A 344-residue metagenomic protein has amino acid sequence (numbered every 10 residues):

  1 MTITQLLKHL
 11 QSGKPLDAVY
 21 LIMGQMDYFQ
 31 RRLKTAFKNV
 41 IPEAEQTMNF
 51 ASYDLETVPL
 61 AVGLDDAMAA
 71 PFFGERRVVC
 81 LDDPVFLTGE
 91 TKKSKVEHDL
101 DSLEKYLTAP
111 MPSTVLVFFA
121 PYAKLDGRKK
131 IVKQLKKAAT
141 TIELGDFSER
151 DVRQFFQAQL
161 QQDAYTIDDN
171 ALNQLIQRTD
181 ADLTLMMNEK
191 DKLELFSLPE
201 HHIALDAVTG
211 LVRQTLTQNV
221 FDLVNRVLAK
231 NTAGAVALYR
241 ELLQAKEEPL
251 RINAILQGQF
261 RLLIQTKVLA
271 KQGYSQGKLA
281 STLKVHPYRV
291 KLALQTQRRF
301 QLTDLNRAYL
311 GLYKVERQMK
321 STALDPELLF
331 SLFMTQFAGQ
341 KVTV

Functional and structural regions predicted by a protein language model:
M1-V344: Conserved beta/loop motifs at nucleotide-recognition and modification sites
